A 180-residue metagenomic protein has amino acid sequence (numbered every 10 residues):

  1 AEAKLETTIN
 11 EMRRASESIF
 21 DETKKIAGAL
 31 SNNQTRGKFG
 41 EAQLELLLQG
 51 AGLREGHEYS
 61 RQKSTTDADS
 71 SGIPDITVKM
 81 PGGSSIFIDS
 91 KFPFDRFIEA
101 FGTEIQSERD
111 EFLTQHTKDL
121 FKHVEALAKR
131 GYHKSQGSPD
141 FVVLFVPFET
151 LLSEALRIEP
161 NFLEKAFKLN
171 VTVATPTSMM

Functional and structural regions predicted by a protein language model:
A3, N10-M180: Amphipathic, heptad-repeat alpha-helical coiled-coil/stalk segments that mediate oligomerization, tethering
